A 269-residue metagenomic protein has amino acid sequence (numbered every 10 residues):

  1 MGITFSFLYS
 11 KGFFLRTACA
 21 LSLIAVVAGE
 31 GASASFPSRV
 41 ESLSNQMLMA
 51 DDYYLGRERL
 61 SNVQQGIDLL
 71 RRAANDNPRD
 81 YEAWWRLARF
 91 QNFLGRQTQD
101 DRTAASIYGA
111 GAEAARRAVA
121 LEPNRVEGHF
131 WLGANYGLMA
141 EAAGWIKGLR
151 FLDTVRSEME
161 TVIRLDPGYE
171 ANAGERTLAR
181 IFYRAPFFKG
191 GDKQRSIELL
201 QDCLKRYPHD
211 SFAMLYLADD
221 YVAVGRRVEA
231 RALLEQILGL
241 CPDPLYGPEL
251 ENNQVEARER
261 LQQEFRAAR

Functional and structural regions predicted by a protein language model:
M1-K11: N-terminal secretory signal peptides that target proteins for export/translocation
R16-V26: Bacterial N-terminal signal peptides
S35-N45, D166: TPR-adjacent "capping" and linker segments in tetratricopeptide-repeat scaffold/adaptor proteins
L43, Y81-E82, V126-E127, E170-N172 (+1 more regions): Helix-start (N-cap) detector for alpha-helical repeat units in TPR-like alpha-solenoids, especially tetratricopeptide
Q46-L69, L87-N124, G128-T161, A173-Y207 (+1 more regions): Short coil/linker segments at helix-helix boundaries
P78, P123, P167-Y169, P208: Short coil turns that delineate tetratricopeptide repeat
Q194-E229, L233: Hydrophobic secondary-structure block in the mid-to-C-terminal portion of proteins
L217-R269: Long, ordered, amphipathic alpha-helical scaffolds
